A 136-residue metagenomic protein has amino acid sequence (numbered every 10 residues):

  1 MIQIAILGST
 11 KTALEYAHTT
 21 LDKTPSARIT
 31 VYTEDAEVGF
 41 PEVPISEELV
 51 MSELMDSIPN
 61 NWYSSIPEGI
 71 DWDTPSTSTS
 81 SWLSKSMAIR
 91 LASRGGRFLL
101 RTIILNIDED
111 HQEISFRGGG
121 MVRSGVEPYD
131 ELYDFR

Functional and structural regions predicted by a protein language model:
M1-I2, P25, M121: A short, basic/flexible loop-to-alpha-helix module at the beginning of a structural domain
M1-T12: Beta1/beta-strand and adjacent pyrophosphate-binding region of the FAD-binding site in flavoprotein oxidoreductases
I2, R28-I29, E127-D130: Local beta-strand N-terminus motif with an aromatic residue
T12-D71, S80-S84: N-terminal FAD cofactor-binding segment of flavoenzymes
Y63-S78, H111-S115, R123: Helix-loop-beta segment of a Rossmann-like dinucleotide-binding subdomain
M87-I89: Amphipathic, non-transmembrane alpha-helical segments in extracytoplasmic/periplasmic proteins
R94, F98-R136: Predominantly flavin-linked oxidoreductase catalytic cores and closely associated redox partners
